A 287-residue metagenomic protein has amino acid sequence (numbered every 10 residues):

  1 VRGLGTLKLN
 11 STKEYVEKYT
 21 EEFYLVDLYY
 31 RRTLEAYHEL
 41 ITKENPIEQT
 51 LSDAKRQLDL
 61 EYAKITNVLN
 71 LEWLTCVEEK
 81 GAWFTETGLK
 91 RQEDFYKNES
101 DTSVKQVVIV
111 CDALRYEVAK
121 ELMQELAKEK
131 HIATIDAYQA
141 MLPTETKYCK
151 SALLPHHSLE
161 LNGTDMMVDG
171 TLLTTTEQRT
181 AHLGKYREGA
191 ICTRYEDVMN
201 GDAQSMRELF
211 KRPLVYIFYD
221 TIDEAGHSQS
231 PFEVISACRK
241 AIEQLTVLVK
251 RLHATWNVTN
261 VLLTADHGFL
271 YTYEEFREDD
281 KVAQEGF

Functional and structural regions predicted by a protein language model:
V1-F287: Feature captures the catalytic ectodomains and active-site-proximal regions of enzymes that hydrolyze or transfer
